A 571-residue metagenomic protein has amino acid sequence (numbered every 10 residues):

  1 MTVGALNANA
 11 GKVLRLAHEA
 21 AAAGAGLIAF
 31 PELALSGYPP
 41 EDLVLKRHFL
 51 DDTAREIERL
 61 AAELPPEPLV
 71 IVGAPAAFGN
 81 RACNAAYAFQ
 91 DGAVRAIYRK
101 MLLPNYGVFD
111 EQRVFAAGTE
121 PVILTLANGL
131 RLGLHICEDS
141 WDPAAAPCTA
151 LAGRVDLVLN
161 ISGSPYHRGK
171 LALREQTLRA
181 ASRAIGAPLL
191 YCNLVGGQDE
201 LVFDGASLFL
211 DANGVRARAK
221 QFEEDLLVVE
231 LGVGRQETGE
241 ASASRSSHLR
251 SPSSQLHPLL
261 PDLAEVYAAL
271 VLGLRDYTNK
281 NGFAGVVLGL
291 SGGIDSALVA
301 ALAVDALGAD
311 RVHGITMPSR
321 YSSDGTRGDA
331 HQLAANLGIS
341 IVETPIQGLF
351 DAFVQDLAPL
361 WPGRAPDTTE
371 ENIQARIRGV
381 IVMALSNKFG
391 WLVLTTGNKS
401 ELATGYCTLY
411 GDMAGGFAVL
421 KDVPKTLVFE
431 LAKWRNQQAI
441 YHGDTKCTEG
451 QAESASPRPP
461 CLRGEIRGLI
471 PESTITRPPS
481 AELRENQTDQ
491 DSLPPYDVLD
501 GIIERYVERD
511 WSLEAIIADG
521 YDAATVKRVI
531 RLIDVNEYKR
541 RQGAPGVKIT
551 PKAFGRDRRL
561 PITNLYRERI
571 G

Functional and structural regions predicted by a protein language model:
M1-G289, A300, D305-A309, I341: Enzyme catalytic cores with a strong preference for nitrogen-chemistry domains
K12, A241, G443-Q451: Intrinsically disordered, low-complexity repeat segments enriched in small/polar residues
E32, E401, K446-E449: Acidic-residue sensor for enzyme active/binding pockets
G186, R245, P252-S291, S296-Y441 (+2 more regions): ATP/NTP-dependent adenylation/nucleotidyl-transfer catalytic domains that generate, transfer, or process NMP-activated
G234-T238, R250, K446-E449, P457-P460: Short polybasic linear motifs
